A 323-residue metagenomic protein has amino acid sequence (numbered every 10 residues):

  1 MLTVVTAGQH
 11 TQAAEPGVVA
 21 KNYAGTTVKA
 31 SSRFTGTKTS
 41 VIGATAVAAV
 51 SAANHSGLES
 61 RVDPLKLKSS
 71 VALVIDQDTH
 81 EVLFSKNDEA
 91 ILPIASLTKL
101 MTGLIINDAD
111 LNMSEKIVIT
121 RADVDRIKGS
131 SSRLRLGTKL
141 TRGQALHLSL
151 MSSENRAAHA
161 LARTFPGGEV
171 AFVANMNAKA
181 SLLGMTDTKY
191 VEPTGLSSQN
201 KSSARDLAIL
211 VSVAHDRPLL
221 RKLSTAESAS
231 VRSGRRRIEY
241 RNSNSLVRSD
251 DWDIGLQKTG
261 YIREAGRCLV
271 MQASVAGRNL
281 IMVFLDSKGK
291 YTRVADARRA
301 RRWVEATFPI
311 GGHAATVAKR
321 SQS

Functional and structural regions predicted by a protein language model:
M1-A13: Sec-dependent N-terminal signal peptides
T3-V5, V71, Y291: A subset of signal/propeptide-processing and intrinsically disordered low-complexity segments in secreted/extracellular
V5-T6, A20, A48, A318: N-terminal non-cleavable signal-anchor helices
T11-A14, V18-T26: Intrinsically disordered, low-complexity, repeat-rich polar/charged segments
Q12, S32-R33: Compositionally biased regions
G17-K21, R33-R205, V211-P218, V275: Active-site-adjacent loops and short helices of periplasmic peptidoglycan-processing enzymes
V28-A30: Intrinsically disordered, polybasic Lys/Arg-rich low-complexity tracts
M185-K189, G195-S323: Domain-terminus/edge residues, biased toward the C-terminal soluble/receptor-binding domains of extracytoplasmic
